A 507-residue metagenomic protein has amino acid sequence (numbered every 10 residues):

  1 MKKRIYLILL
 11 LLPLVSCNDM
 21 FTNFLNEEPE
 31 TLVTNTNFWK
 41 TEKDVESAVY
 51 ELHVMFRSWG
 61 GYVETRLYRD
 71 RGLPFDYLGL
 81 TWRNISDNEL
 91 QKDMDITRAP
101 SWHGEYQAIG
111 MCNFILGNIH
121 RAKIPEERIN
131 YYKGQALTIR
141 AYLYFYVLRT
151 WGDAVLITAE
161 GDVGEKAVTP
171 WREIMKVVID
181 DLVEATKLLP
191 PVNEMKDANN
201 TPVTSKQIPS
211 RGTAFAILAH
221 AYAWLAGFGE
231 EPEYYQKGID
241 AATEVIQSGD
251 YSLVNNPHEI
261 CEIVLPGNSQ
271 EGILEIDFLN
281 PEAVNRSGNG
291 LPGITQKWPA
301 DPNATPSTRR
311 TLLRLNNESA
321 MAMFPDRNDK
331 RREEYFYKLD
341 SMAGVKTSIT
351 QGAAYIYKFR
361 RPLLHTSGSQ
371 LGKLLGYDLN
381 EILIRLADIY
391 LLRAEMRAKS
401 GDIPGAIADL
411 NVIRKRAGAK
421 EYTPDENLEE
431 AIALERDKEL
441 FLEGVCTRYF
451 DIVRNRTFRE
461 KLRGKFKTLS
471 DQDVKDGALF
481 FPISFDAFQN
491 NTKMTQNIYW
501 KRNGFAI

Functional and structural regions predicted by a protein language model:
S16-K40, V178, A219, A394 (+3 more regions): Bacterial Sec-dependent N-terminal signal peptides
N37, E42-D44, V49, H53 (+6 more regions): Elongated scaffold/linker segments in the mid-to-C-terminal portions of large proteins
W39-G60, L80-W151, G164-E173, L182-V192 (+1 more regions): Conserved, well-structured interaction surfaces
Y62-D76, I157, P190-A214, A223-Q296 (+2 more regions): Short, surface-exposed recognition loops and adjoining beta-strand edges that mediate ligand/DNA contacts, enriched
